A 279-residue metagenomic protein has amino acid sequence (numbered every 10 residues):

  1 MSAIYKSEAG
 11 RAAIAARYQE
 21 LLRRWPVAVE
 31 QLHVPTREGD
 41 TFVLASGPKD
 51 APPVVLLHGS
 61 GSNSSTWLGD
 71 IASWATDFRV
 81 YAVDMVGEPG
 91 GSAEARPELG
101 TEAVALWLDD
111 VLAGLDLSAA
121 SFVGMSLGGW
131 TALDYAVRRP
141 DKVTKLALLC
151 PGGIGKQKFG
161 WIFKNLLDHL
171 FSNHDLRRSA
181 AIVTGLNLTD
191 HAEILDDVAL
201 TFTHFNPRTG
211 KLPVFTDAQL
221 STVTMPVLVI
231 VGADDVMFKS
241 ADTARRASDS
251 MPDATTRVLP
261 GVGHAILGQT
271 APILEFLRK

Functional and structural regions predicted by a protein language model:
M1-P52, D77-F78, S118, R278-K279: Alpha/beta-hydrolase fold catalytic core
D40-G90: Conserved HGGG/HGGXW glycine-rich cap/lid loop of the alpha/beta-hydrolase fold
A82-V123: Active-site loop/oxyanion-hole signature of alpha/beta-hydrolase fold enzymes
W130-R138, V143-S172: Flexible "cap/lid" loop of the alpha/beta hydrolase fold
D190-A218: Hydrophobic, aromatic-rich cap/lid helix
V223, V229-V231: Short beta-strand/loop motif that positions the catalytic acidic residue of the alpha/beta-hydrolase fold
D234-F238, H264-A265: Acidic catalytic loop of the alpha/beta-hydrolase fold
V262-A271: Catalytic histidine-centered segment of alpha/beta-hydrolase-like enzymes
